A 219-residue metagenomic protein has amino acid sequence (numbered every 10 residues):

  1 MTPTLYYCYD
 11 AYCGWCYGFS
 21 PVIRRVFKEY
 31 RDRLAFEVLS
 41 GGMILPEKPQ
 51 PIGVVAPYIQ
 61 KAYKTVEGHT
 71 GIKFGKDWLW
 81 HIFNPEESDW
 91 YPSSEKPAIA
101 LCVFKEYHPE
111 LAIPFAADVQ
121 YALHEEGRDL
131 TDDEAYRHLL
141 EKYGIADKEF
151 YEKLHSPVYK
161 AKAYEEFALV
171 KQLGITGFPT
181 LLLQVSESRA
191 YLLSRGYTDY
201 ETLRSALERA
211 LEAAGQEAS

Functional and structural regions predicted by a protein language model:
M1-Y6: Extreme N-terminal starter segment of soluble prokaryotic enzymes
Y7-C8, Y12, F19-K28, D118-S219: C-terminal cap of thioredoxin/glutaredoxin-like
S20-L123: Structural alpha/beta surface segment adjacent to cysteine/selenocysteine redox centers across thiol/disulfide enzymes
